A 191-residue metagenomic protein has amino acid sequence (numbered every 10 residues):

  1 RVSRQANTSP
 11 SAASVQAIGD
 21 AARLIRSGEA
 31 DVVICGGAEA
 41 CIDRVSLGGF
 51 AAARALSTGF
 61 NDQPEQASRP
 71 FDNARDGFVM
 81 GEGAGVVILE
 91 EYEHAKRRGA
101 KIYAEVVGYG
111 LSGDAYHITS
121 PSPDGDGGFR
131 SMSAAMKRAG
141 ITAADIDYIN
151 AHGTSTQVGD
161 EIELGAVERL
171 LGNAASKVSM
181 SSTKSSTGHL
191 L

Functional and structural regions predicted by a protein language model:
S3-E39, F78-A100, H189-L191: Active-site-proximal alpha-helical scaffold in enzymes
A13, A17, S131-A139, L170: Stable alpha-helical structural segments in soluble proteins, enriched in small hydrophobic residues
S14, A21, F50, I88 (+4 more regions): Conserved small-residue
R23-D31, E39-A40, A55-T58, E93-K101 (+4 more regions): Generic secondary-structure signature for well-ordered alpha-helical cores
E29-D76, Y109-P123, A151-E161, K177-L191: Acyl-CoA/ACP chain-elongation machinery
Q63-I141, Y148: Condensing-enzyme catalytic core mediating Claisen C-C bond formation in acyl metabolism
Y103, F129-M132, E161-E168, K177: A general structural signal for well-ordered alpha-helical packing
